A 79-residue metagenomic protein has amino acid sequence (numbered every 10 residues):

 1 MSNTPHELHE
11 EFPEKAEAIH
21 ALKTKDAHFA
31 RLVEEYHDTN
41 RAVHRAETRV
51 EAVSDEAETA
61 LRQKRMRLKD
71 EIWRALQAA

Functional and structural regions predicted by a protein language model:
M1-A79: Extended, charge-rich alpha-helical interface modules
